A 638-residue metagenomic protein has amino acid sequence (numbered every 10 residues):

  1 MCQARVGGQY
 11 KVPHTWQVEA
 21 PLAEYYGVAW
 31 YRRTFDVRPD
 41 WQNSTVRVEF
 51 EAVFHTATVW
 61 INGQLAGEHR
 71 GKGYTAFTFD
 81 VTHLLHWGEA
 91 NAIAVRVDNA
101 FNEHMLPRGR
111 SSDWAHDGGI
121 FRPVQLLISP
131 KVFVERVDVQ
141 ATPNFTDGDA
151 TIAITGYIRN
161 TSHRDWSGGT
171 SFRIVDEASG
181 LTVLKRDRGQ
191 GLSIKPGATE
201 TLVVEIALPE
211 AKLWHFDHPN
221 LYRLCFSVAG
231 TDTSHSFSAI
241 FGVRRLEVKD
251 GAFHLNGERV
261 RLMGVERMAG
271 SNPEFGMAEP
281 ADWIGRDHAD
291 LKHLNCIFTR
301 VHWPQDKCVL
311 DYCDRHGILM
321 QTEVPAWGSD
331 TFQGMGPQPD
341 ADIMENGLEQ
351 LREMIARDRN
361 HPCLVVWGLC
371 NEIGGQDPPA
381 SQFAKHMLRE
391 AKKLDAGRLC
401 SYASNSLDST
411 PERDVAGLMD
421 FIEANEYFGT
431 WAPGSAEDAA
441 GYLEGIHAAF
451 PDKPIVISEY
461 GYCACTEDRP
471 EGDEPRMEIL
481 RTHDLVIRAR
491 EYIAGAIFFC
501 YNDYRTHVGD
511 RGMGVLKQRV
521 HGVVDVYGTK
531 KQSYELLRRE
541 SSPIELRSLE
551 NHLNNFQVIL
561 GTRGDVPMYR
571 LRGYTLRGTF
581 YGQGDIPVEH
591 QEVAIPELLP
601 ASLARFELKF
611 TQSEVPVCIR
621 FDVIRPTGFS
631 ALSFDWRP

Functional and structural regions predicted by a protein language model:
M1, G7, P21-R136, T161-S162 (+4 more regions): Accessory beta-strand-rich segments of carbohydrate-active enzymes
G8-P13, E19, Q64, R70 (+8 more regions): Extended substrate-binding grooves/exosites of carbohydrate-active enzymes
V28, G88, D149, K195-T199 (+2 more regions): Solvent-exposed, conformationally flexible loop/turn segments
V59-I61, D149-L192, N555-V593, V617-V623: Beta-strand-rich binding/interaction modules
H86-A90, T155-K249: Extended acidic/polar, glycine-enriched regions that form or flank non-catalytic beta-rich accessory modules
A141-A150, L549-N554: Short, solvent-exposed loop/linker segments at the N-terminal edge of repeated beta-sheet extracellular domains
R186-E210, I586-S613: Intrinsically disordered, low-complexity Pro/Gly/Ser/Thr-rich segments with frequent PxxP/GP/PP motifs and embedded
E210-A239, N554-F556, F610-P638: Terminal connector regions
